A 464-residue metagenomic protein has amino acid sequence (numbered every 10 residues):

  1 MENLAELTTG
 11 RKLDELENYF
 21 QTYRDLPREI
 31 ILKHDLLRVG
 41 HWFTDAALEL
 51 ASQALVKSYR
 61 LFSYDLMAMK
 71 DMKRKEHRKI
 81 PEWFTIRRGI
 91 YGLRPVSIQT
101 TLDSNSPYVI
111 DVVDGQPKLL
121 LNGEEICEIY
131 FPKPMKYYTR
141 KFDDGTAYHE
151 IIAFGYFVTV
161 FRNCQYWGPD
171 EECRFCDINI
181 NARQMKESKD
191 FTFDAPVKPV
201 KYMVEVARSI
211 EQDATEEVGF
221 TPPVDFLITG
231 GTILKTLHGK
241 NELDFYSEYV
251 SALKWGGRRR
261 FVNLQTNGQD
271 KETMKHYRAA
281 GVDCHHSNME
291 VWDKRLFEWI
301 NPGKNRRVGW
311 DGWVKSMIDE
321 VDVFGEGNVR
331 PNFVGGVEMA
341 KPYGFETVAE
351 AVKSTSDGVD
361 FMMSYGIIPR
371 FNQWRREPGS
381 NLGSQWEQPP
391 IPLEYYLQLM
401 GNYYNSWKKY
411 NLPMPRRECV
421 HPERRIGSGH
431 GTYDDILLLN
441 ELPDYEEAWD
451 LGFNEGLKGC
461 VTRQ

Functional and structural regions predicted by a protein language model:
M1-P117, Y343-Q464: Auxiliary Fe-S-binding modules of radical SAM enzymes
T85-E172, N179-V197, L412-P415, C419-P422 (+2 more regions): N-terminal [4Fe-4S]-dependent radical SAM core
T159-Q165, S188-K201, V262-N267, P342-A351: Active-site mouth loops of central-metabolism enzymes
F175-C176, A279: Short, solvent-exposed amphipathic alpha-helical segments in soluble enzyme and RNA/protein-processing domains
C176-N179, F333: Internal, well-ordered interaction modules that form the hydrophobic cores of assembly/scaffold domains in eukaryotic
N181-I228: Conserved alpha-helical substructure of the radical SAM core
V204, E211-P223, G231-Q373, G379-Q385: Conserved AdoMet/S-adenosylmethionine-binding subsite of the radical SAM
